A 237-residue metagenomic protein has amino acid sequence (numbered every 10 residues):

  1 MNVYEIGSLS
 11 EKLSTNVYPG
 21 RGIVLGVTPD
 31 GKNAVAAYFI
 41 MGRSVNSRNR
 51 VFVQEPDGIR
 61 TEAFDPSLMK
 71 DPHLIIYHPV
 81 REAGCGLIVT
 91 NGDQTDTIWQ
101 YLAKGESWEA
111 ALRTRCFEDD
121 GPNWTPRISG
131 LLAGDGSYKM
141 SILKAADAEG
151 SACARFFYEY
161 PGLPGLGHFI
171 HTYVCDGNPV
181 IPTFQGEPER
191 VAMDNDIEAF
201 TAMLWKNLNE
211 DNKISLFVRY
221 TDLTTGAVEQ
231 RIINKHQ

Functional and structural regions predicted by a protein language model:
M1-Q237: Conserved short alpha-helical segments that host acidic/polar catalytic motifs at enzyme active sites
